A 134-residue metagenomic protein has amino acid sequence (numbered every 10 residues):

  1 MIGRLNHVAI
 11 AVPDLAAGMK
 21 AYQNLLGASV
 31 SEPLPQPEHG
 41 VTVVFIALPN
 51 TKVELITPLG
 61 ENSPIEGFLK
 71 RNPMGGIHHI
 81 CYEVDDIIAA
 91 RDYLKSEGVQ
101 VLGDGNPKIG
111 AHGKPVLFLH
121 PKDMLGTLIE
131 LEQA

Functional and structural regions predicted by a protein language model:
M1-M19, G75-V84: N-terminal beta-strand motif that seeds the catalytic metal site of vicinal oxygen chelate
R4-N6, Q23-G40, E61-N72, G76-H78 (+2 more regions): A cross-kingdom feature marking solvent-exposed beta-strand/loop segments within repeated, beta-rich binding/scaffold
G18, L26-S29, V53-E54, S63-P64 (+1 more regions): Short loop/beta submotifs within extracellular cysteine-rich repeat domains
G18-Q23, L94: Conserved active-site tyrosine of GNAT-family acetyltransferases
V44-A47, V53-E54, R91-A134: Vicinal oxygen chelate
P49-V53, G60-N62, I87: Short, charged/polar surface micro-motifs in flexible loops or helix N-caps
P73, C81, D86-I88, D92-K95: Long, charged/polar, surface-exposed segments that mediate recognition or autoinhibition
